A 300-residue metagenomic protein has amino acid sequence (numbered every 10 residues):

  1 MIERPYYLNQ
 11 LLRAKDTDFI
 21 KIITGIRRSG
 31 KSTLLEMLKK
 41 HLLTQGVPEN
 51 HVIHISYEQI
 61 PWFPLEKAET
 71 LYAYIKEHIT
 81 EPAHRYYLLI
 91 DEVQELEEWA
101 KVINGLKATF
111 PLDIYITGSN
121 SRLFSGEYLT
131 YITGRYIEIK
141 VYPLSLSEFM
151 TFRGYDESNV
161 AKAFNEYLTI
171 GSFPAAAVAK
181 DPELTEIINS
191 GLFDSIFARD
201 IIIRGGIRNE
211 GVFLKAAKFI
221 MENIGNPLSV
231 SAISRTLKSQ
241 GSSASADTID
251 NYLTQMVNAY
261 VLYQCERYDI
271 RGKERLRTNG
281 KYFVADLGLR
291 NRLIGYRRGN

Functional and structural regions predicted by a protein language model:
I2-D18: Pre-Walker A adenine-sensing motif
I23: Hydrophobic anchor at the beta1->P-loop junction of P-loop NTPases
I26: P-loop (Walker A) phosphate-binding loop of NTP-binding proteins
S32: Walker A/P-loop
H54-Y86: Short glycine-rich substrate-engagement loop in P-loop NTPases that contacts/grips substrate
L89, D113-S119, K140: Structural recognition of the conserved hydrophobic beta-strand(s) that form the central parallel beta-sheet of P-loop
S119-S121, G126-P227, S231: Interdomain motor-coupling "hinge/lid" segment immediately C-terminal to the ATP-binding subdomain of NTP-driven enzymes
P182-N300: Accessory nucleic acid-recognition modules appended to NTPase machines
